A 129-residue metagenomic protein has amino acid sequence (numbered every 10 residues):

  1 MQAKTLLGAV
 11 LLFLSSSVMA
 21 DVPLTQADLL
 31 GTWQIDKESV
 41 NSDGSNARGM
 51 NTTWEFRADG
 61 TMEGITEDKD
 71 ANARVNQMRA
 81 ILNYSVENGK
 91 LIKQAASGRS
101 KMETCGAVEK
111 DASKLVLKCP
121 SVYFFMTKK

Functional and structural regions predicted by a protein language model:
M1-L7: Bacterial N-terminal signal peptides that target proteins for export
L11-F13: Repetitive helical segments and hydrophobic/amphipathic motifs
S15-S17: N-terminal signal peptide c-region/cleavage motif recognized by signal peptidases
A20-Q34: N-terminal helix-cap/turn-to-beta initiation motif at the start of protein domains
L30-R57: N-terminal targeting signals for Sec/Tat export/insertion, comprising classic cleavable signal peptides
E38-G44, T61-S121: Contiguous, well-ordered beta-strand patches that form the walls/edges of small beta-barrel/beta-sandwich domains
A58, E87, K129: Short, ordered coil/turn segments that flank beta-strands lining enzyme active or ligand-binding pockets
S121-K128: Short, low-complexity, Pro/Ser/Thr/Gly-rich segments in the mature regions of secreted, periplasmic
